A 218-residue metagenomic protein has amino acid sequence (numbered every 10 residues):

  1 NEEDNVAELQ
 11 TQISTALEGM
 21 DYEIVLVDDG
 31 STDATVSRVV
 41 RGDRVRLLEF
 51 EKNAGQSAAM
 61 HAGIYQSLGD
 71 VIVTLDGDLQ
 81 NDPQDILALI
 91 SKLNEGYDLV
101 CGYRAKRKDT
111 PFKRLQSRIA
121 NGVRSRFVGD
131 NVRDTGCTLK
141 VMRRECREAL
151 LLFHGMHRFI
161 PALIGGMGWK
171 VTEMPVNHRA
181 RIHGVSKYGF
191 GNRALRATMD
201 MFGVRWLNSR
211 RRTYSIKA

Functional and structural regions predicted by a protein language model:
N1-D109, V123, E145, V171-M174: Structured catalytic core of nucleotide-sugar glycosyltransferases
N53, A149, F153-M156: Membrane-interface junctions
M60, K113-R114, R144, H183-G189: Short secondary-structure transition/capping segments
H61-I64, I90, Q116-R124, P161 (+3 more regions): Conserved protein kinase catalytic domain
Y65, K113, K140, H157-R158 (+1 more regions): Residues that recognize and position ribonucleotide moieties
N94-E148, M199-W206: Short, flexible, basic/aromatic active-site loop/helix in glycosyltransferases
F153-A218: Hydrophobic helical membrane-anchoring modules
